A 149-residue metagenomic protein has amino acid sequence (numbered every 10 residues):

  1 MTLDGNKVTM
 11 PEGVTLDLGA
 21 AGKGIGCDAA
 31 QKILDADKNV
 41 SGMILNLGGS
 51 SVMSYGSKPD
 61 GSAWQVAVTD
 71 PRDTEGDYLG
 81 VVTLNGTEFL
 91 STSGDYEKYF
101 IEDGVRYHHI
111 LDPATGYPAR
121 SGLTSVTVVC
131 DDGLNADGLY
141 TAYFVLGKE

Functional and structural regions predicted by a protein language model:
M1-E149: Mature catalytic core of soluble alpha/beta enzymes
